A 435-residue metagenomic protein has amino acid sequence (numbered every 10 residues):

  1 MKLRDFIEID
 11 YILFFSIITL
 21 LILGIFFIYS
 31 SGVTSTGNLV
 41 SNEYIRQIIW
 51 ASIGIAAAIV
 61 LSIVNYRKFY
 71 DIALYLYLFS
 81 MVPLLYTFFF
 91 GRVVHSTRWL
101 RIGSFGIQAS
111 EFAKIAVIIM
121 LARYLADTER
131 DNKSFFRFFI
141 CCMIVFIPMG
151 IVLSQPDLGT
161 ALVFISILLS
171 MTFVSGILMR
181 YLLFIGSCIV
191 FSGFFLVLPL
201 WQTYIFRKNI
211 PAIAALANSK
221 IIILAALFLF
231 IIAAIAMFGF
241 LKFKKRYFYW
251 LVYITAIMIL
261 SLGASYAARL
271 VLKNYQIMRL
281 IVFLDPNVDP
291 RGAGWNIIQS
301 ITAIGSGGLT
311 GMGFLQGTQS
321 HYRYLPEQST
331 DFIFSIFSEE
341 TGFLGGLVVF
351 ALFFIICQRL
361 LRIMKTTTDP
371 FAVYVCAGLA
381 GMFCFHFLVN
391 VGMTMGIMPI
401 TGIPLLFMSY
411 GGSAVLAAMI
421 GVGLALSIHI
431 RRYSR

Functional and structural regions predicted by a protein language model:
M1, N390-R435: A juxtamembrane structural motif centered on a specific transmembrane helix
M1-L13: Flexible extramembrane loops and terminal tails that flank transmembrane helices in small membrane-associated subunits
K2, F89, H95-R98, G103 (+5 more regions): Glycine-rich, flexible loop/turn motifs
D5-I7, F138, Y322-L325, T367-T368: Helix-boundary and loop/linker segments of multi-pass membrane transporters
F14-S30, T34-G292, S335-M395, I420 (+1 more regions): Hydrophobic alpha-helical transmembrane segments of multi-pass inner membrane proteins, especially in bacterial systems
F26, A56, A161, N296 (+7 more regions): Gly/Ser/Thr-rich beta-alpha loop segments that engage phosphate groups in nucleotides
S104-A113, Q155-P156, G308, M312 (+1 more regions): Glycine/serine-rich anion-binding loops at beta->alpha junctions that coordinate negatively charged ligand groups
V282-I333, T341-G345: TM-adjacent membrane-interface loops and short helices in multi-pass inner/ER membrane proteins
